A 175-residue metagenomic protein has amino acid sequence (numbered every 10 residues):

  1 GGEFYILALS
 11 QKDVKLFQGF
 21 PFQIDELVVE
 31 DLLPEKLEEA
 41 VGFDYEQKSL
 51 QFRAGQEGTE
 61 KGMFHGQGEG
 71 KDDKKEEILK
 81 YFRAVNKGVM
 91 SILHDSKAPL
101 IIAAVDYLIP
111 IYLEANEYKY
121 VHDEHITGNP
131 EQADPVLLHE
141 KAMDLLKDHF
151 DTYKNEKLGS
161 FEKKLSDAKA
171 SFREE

Functional and structural regions predicted by a protein language model:
G1-E175: Terminal alpha-helical anchor/extension segments at protein ends
